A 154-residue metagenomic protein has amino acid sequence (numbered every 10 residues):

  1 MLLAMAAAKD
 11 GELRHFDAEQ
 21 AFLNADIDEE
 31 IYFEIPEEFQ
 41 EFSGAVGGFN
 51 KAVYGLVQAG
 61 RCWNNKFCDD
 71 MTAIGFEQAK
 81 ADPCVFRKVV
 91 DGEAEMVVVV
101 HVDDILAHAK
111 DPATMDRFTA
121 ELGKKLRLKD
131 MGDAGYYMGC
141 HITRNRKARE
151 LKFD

Functional and structural regions predicted by a protein language model:
M1-D154: Long, low-complexity, charge-biased intrinsically disordered regions
